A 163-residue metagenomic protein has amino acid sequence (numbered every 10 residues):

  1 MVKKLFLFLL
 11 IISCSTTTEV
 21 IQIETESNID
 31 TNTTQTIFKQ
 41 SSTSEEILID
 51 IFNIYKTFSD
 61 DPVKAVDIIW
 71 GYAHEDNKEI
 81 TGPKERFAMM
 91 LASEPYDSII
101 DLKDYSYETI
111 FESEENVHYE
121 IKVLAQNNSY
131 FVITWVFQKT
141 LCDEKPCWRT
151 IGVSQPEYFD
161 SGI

Functional and structural regions predicted by a protein language model:
V2-F8: Sec-dependent signal peptide recognition, specifically the positively charged N-region followed immediately by
T17-A65: Short, low-complexity N-terminal intrinsically disordered segments enriched in polar/charged residues
S27-N32, T36, S98-N127: A cross-kingdom feature marking charged/low-complexity
S59, E79-I80, F159-G162: Short, solvent-exposed loop/turn elements at domain surfaces
P62-E114: Short solvent-exposed beta->alpha transition segments
I110-I163: Exposed beta-sheet edge and beta->alpha loop/turn motif
